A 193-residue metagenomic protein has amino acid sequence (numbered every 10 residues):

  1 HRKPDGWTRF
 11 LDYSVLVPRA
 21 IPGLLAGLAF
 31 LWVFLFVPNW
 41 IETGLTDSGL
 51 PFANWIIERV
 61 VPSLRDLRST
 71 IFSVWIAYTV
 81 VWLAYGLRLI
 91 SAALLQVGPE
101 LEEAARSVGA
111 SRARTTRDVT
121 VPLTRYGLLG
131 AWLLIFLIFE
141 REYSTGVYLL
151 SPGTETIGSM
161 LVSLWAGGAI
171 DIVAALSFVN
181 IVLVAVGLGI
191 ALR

Functional and structural regions predicted by a protein language model:
H1-W7, S91-R106, A110-D118, L134 (+2 more regions): C-terminal transmembrane helix and the adjacent membrane-cytosol boundary/short C-terminal tail of inner/organellar
K3-L11, L24-T79, A113, L149-P152: Membrane-interfacial helix termini and adjacent extracytoplasmic/periplasmic loops of multi-pass transporters
S14-V17, I76, L129, L133 (+1 more regions): Hydrophobic residues within alpha-helical transmembrane segments of multi-pass solute transporters/permease subunits
L16, W32, Y78, L123 (+3 more regions): Residue-level recognition of pore/gate-forming positions within transmembrane alpha-helices of multi-pass
V17, I21-L25, V80, L87-I90 (+3 more regions): Transmembrane alpha-helices
V17, I76, E103-R106, L161 (+1 more regions): Hydrophobic alpha-helical segments that mediate membrane insertion or helix-helix packing
R65-R106, W132: Membrane-cytosol interface at the C-terminal ends of specific transmembrane alpha-helices in multi-pass membrane
E140, T145-G189: Interhelical loop and adjacent transmembrane-helix boundary motif in polytopic membrane transport permeases
